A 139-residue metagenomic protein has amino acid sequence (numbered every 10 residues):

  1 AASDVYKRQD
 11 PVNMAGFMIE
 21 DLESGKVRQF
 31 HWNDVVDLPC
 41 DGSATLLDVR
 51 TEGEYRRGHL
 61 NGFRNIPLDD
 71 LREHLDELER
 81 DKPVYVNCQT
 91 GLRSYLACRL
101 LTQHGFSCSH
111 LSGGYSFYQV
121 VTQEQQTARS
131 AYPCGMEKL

Functional and structural regions predicted by a protein language model:
A2-Y6: Short, small-residue-biased leader/transition segments that mark boundaries at the very start of proteins
R8-D37: Long, charged amphipathic helices and adjacent flexible linkers at domain junctions
Q29, L46, F63-N65, C108-H110: Conserved beta-strand scaffold positions in the cores of enzyme catalytic domains, especially in NTP/NDP-utilizing
V35, T45-R50, I66: Short hydrophobic beta-strand that contains or immediately precedes a catalytic carboxylate
E52-E54: DNA strand-break repair and replication-stress modules
N61-L71: A short alpha/beta connector and helix-capping loop motif
L75-E124: Catalytic cysteine-centered active loop of the rhodanese-like fold, especially the PTP/DSP P-loop
E124-L139: Active-site neighborhoods of enzymes that stabilize oxyanions during catalysis
